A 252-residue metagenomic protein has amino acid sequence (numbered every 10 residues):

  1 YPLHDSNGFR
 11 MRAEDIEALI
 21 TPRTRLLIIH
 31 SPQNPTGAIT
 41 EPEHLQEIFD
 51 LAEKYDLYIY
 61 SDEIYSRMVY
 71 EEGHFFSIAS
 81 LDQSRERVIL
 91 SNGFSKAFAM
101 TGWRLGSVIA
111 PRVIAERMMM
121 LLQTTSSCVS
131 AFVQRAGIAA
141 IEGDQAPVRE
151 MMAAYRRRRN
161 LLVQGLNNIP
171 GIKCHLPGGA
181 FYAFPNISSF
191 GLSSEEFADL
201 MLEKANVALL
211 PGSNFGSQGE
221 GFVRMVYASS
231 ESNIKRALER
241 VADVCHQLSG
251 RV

Functional and structural regions predicted by a protein language model:
Y1-V252: PLP-dependent class I/II
